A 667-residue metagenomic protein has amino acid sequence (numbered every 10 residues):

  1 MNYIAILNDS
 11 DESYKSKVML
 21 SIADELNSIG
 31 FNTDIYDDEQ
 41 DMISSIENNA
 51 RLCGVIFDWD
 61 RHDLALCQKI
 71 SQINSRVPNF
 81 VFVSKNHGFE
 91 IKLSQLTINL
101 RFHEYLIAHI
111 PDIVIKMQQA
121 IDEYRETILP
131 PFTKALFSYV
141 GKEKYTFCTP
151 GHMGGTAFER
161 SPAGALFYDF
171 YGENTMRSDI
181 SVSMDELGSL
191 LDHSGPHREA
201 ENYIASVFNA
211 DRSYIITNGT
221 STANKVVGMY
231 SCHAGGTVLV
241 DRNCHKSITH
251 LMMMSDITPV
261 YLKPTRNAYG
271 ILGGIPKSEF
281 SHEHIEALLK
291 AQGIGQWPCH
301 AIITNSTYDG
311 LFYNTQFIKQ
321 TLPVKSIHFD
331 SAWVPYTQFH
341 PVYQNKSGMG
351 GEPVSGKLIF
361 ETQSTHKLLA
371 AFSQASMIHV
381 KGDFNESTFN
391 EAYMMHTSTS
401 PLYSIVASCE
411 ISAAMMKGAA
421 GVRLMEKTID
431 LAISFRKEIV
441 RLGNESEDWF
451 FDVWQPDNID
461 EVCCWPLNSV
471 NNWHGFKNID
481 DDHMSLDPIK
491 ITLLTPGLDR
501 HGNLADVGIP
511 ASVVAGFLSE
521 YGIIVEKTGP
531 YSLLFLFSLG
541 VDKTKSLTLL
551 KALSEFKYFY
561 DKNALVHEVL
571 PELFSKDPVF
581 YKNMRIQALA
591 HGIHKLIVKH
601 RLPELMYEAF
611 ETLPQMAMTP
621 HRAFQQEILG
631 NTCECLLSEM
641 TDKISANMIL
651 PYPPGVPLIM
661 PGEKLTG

Functional and structural regions predicted by a protein language model:
M1-I4, A50, D211, A234-G235 (+1 more regions): A short, charged/proline- and glycine-enriched loop that marks the coil->beta-strand transition at the N-terminal
N2-S16, I56, V238-D241: Short hydrophobic beta-strand segments
I6-N8, F82, P150-H152, D241 (+1 more regions): Short hydrophobic segments within beta-strands
S13-G30, E39-F57, H62-F80, S84-S178 (+4 more regions): Non-catalytic terminal extensions of PLP-dependent enzymes
A23-L26, F31, Y36-S45, D58 (+4 more regions): Conserved PLP-enzyme active-site core in the AAT-like
F167-T175, Y214-G228, H282-Q292, D480-D481 (+1 more regions): Short, composition-biased local secondary-structure segments
D185-S189, N209-I215, I271-E279: Glycine-rich phosphate-binding "P-loop"
L187-H197, S213-T217, T304: Short acidic-aromatic active-site loops that bind/stabilize oxyanions
